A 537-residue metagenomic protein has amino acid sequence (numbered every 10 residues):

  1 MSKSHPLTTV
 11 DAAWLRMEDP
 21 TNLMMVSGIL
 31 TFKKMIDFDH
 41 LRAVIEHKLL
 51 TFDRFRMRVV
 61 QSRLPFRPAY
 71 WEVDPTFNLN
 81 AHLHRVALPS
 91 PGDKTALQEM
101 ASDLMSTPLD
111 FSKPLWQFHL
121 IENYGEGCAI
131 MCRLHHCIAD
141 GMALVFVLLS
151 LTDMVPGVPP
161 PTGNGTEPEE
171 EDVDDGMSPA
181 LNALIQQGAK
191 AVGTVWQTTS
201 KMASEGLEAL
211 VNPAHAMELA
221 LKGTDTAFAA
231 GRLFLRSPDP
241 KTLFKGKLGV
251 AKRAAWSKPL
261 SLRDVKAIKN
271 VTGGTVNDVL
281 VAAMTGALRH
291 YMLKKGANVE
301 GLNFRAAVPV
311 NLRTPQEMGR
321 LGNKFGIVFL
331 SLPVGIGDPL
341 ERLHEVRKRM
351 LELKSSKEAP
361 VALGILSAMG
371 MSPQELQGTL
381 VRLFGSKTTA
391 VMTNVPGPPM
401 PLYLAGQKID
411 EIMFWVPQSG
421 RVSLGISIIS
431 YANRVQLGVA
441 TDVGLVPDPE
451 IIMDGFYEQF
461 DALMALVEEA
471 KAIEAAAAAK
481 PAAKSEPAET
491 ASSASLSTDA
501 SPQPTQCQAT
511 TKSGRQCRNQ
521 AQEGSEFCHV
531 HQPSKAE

Functional and structural regions predicted by a protein language model:
M1-V10, E18, S27-V422, I426-Y457 (+1 more regions): Soluble acyl-CoA-dependent acyltransferase catalytic core bearing the H(X)4D motif
N22-M24: Surface-exposed beta-strand-to-loop junctions that form interaction patches on eukaryotic regulatory domains
A475-E537: Intrinsically disordered, low-complexity regulatory regions of eukaryotic proteins
